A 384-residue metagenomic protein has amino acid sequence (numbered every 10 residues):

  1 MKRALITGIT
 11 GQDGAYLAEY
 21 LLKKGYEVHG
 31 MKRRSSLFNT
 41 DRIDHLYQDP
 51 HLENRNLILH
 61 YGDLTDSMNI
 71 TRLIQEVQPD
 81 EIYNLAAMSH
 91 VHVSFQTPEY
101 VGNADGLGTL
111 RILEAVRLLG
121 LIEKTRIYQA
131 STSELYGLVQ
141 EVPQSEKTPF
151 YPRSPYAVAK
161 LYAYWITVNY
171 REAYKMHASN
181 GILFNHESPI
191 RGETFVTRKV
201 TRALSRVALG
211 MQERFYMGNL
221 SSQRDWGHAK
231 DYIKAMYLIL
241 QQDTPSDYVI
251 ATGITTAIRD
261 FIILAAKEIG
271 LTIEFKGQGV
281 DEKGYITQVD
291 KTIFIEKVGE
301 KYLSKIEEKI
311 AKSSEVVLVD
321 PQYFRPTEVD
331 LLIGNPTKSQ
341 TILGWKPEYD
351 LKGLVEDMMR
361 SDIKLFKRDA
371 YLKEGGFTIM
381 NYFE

Functional and structural regions predicted by a protein language model:
M1-S188, K230, M236, L240 (+6 more regions): N-terminal Rossmann-like NAD(P)+-binding domain of SDR-like oxidoreductases, especially those catalyzing
R3, R214, P245-D247: Residue-level preference for the first positions of well-ordered beta-strands
L37, W226, T255, L318 (+2 more regions): Short aromatic/basic micro-patch
R42, V139-P143, R153-P155, L161 (+5 more regions): NAD(P)-dependent short-chain dehydrogenase/reductase
I43, A229, Q288-G344, K364-L365: Conserved C-terminal active-site "lid" loop/helix of NAD(P)H-dependent oxidoreductases that clamps the redox cofactor
Y216-G218, V249-A251, L318-D320: Solvent-exposed beta-strand sheet faces enriched in polar/charged residues
Y232, M236, I250, F261 (+2 more regions): Non-catalytic, hydrophobic alpha-helical segments
Q278-E282, V289, I295, I310 (+2 more regions): Flexible, low-complexity inter-domain linkers and amphipathic docking helices that mediate domain-domain
